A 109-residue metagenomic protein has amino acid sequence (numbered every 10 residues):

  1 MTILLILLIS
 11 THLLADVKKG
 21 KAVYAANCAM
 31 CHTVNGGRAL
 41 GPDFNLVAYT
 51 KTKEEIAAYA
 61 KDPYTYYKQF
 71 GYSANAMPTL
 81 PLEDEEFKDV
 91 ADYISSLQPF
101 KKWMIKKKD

Functional and structural regions predicted by a protein language model:
M1-I6: Sec-dependent signal peptide recognition, specifically the positively charged N-region followed immediately by
L7-L8, F70: Intrinsic disorder/low-complexity segments
L8-V23: Electrostatic cytochrome c docking/interface patches
D16, Y24-M30, N35, A76 (+1 more regions): Short pre-active-site segment immediately N-terminal to redox-active cysteine/selenocysteine motifs in thiol-based
V17, K21, T33-K61: Gly/Gly-Pro-rich "capping" loops immediately C-terminal to redox-active cysteine motifs in periplasmic/lumenal
A39-V47, D62-D109: Axial heme c-ligation environment in periplasmic c-type cytochrome domains
